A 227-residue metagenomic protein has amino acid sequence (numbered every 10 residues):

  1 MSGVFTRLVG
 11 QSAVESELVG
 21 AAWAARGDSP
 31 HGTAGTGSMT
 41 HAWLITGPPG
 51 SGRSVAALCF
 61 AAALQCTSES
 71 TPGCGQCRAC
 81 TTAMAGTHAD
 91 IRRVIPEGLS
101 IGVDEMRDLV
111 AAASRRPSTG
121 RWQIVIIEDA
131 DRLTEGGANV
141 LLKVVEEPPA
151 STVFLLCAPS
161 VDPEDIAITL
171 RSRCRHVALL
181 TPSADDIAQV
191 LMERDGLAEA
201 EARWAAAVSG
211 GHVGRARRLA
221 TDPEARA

Functional and structural regions predicted by a protein language model:
M1-A62, T82, A150-T152, A158-A227: Charged, glycine-rich active-site and insertion segments that engage polyanionic ligands
L18-W23, P30-G32, A83, V103-I124 (+2 more regions): Conserved alpha-helical scaffold flanking the Walker A/P-loop in AAA+ ATPase domains
A42, T71-C74: Residues immediately within or flanking Cys/His clusters that coordinate Zn2+ in small zinc-binding modules
S51, S100, R132-L133, E147 (+1 more regions): Residues immediately C-terminal
C74-C80: Short cysteine clusters
E97-V103, A130, H176: Flexible beta-alpha connector loops of hexameric P-loop NTPases
V103, T134-G136, E164, I168: Conserved D-loop-proximal element of ABC-family nucleotide-binding domains
V125-E128, L141, T152-P159: Structural recognition of the conserved hydrophobic beta-strand(s) that form the central parallel beta-sheet of P-loop
